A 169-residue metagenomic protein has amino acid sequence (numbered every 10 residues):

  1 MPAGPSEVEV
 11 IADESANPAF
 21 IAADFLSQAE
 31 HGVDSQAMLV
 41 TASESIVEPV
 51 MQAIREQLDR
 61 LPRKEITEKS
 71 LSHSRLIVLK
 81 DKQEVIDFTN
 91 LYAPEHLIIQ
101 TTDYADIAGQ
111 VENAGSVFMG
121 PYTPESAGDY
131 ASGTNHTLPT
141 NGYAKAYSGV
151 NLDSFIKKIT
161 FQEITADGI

Functional and structural regions predicted by a protein language model:
M1-E84: ALDH superfamily catalytic-core signature
A53, F88-L91: Short amphipathic alpha-helices in soluble, non-transmembrane regions that often serve as interface/regulatory elements
K82, N90-I169: C-terminal core of ALDH-fold dehydrogenases
